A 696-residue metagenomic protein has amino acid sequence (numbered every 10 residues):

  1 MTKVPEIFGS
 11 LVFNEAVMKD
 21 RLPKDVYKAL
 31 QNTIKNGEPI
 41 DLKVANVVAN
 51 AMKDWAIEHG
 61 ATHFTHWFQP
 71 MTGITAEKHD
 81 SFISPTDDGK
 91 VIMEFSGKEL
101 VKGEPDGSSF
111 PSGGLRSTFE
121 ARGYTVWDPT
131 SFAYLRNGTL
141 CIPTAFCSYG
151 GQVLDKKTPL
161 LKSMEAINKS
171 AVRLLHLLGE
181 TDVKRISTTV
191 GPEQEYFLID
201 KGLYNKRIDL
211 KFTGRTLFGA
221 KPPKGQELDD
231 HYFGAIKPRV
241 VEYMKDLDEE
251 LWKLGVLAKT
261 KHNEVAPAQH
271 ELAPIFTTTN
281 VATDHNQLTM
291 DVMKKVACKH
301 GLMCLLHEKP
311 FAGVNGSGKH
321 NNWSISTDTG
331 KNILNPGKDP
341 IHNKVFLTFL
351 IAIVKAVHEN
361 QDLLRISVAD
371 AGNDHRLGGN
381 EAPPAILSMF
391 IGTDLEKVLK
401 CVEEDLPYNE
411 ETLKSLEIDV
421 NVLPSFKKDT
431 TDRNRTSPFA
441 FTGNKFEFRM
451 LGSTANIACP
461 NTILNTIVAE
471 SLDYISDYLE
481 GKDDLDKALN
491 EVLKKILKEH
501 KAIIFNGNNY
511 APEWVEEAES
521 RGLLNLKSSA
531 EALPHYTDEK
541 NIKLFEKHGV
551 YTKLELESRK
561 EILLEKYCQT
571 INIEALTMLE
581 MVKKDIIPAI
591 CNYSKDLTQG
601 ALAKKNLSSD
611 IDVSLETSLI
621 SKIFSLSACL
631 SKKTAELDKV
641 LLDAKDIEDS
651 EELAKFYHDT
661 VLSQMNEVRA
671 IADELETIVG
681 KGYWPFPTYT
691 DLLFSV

Functional and structural regions predicted by a protein language model:
T2-N14, T33-K35, P223-Y232: Gly-rich Lys/Arg/Thr-decorated short loops/hinges at beta-loop-alpha junctions or inter-strand turns that position
F8-E120: Active-site core of metal-dependent hydrolases
V44, F68, S96, P274-F276 (+5 more regions): Active-site proximal loops enriched in glycine and acidic residues that flank catalytic Cys/His/Asp and coordinate
V44-V48, F68-P70, K98-E99, F146 (+4 more regions): Active-site-proximal loop/turn and secondary-structure-junction residues that shape catalytic pockets, frequently
A61, T65-Q69, H285-K299, I325 (+3 more regions): Hydrophobic/aromatic-rich, well-ordered segments within soluble, folded domains that form packed cores
G73-D88, S108, R207, G214-T216 (+4 more regions): Short linear, low-complexity motifs centered on an aromatic residue
E120-L306, N315-G318, I325-E561: Glycine-rich, acidic/polar active-site loops that bind/position phosphate-bearing ligands
L493, K498-V696: C-terminal amphipathic alpha-helical interaction region
